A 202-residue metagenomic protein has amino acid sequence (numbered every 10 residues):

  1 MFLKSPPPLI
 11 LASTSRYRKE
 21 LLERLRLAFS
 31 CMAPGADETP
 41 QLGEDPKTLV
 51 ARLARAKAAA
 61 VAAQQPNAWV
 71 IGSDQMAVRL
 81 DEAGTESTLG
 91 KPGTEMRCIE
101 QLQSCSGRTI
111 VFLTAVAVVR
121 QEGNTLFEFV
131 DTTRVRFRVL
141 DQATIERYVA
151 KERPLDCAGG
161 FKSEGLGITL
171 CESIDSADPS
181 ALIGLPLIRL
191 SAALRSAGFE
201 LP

Functional and structural regions predicted by a protein language model:
F2-L27: N-terminal beta1-alpha1 ligand-phosphate binding loop
L3-L9, G43-P202: Anionic-ligand binding patches
T14, P34, Q121: Cofactor-binding loop segments of dinucleotide-utilizing enzymes, especially the Rossmann-like FAD- and NAD(P)+-binding
R18, E38-P40, T125: Flexible, glycine-rich phosphate/dinucleotide-binding loops and adjacent beta-alpha linkers at cofactor/substrate
E20-R24, Q41, A63-Q64: Short loop/helix-cap segments at secondary-structure boundaries that form the rim of catalytic
L27-A28, K162: A generic short alpha-helical patch detector that favors 3-5-residue windows in or near N-terminal regions
A28-S30, E200: Residue-level detector of anion-binding/catalytic polar loops
S30-E38: A short beta-strand-loop structural module common to alpha/beta enzyme folds
